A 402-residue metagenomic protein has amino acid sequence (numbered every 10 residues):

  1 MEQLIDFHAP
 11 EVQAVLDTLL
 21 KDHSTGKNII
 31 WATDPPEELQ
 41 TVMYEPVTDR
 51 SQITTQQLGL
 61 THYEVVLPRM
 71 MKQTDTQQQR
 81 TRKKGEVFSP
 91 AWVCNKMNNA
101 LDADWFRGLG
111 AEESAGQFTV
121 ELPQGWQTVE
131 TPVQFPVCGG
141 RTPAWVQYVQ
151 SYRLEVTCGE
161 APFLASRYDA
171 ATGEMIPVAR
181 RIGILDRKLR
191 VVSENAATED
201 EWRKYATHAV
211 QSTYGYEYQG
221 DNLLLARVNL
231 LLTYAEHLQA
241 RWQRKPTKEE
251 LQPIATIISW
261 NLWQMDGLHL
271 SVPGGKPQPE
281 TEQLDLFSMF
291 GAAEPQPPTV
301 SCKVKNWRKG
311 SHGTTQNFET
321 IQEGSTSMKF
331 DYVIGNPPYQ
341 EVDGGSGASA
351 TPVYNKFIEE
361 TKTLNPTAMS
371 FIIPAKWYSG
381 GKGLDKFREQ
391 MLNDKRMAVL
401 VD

Functional and structural regions predicted by a protein language model:
E2-V399: SAM-dependent methyltransferase catalytic region
D402: A conserved mid-domain beta-alpha-beta active-site/ligand-binding segment of alpha/beta enzyme cores
